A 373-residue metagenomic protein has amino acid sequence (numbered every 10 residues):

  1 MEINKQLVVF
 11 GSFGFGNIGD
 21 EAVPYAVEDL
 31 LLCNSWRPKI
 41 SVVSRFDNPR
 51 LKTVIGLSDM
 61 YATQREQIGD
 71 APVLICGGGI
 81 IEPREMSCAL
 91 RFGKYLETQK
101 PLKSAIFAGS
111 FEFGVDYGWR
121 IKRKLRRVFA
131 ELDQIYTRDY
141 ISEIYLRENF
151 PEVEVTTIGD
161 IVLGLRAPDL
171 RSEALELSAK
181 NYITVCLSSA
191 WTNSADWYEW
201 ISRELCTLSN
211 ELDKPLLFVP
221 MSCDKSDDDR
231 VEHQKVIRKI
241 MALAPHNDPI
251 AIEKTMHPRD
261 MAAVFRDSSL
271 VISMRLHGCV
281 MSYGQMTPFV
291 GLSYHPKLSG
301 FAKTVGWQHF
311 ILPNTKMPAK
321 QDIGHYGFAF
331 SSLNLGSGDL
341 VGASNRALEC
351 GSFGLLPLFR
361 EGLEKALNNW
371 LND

Functional and structural regions predicted by a protein language model:
M1-D373: Active-site anion-handling motifs in enzyme catalytic cores
